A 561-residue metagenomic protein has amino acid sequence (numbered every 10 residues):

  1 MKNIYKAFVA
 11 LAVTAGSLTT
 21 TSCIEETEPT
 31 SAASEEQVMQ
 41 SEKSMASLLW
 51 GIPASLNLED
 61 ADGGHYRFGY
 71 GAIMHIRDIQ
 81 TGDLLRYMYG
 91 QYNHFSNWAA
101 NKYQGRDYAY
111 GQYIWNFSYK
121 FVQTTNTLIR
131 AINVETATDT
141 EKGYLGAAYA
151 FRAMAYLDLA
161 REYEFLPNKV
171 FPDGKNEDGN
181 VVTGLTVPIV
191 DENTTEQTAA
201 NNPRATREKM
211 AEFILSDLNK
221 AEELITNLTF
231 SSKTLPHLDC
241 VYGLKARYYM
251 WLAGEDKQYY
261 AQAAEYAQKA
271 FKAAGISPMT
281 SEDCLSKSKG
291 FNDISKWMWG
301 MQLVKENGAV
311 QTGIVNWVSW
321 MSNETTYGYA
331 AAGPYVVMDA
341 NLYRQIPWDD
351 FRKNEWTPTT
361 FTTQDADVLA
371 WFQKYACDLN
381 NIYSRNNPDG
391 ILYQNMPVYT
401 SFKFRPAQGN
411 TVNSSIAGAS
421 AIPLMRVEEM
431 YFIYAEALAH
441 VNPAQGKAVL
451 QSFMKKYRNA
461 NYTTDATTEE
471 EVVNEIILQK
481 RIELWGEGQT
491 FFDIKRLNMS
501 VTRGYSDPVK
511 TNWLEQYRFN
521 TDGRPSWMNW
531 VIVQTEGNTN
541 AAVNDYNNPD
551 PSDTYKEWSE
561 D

Functional and structural regions predicted by a protein language model:
M1-S31: Bacterial Sec-dependent N-terminal signal peptides
T19-H75, S319-M321, A331-V336, L342-T362 (+4 more regions): Membrane-proximal, proline-rich intrinsically disordered regions
E35-E36, R67-M74, Y163-T183, N227-N316 (+1 more regions): Short, surface-exposed recognition loops and adjoining beta-strand edges that mediate ligand/DNA contacts, enriched
R67, A264-V427, E483, N498 (+3 more regions): Hydrophobic-face positions in mid-chain alpha helices that act as interaction patches
G90-F165, A205-K209, K220-T229, S415-I422 (+1 more regions): Conserved, well-structured interaction surfaces
V122-T125, A211, L218, Y260 (+4 more regions): Inward-facing hydrophobic residues that define packing positions of alpha-helical scaffold repeats
